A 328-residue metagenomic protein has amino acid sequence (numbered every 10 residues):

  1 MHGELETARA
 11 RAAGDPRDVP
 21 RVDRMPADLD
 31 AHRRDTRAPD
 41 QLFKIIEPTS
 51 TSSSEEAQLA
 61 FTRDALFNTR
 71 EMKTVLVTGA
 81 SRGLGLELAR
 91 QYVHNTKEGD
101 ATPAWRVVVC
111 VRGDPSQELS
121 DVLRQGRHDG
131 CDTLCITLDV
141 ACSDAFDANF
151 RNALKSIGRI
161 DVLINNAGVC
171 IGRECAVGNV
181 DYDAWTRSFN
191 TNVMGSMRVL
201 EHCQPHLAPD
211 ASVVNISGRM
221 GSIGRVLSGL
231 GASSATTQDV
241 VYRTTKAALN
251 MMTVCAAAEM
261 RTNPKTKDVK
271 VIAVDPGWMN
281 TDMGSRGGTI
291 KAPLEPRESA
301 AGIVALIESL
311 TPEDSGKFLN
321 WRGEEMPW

Functional and structural regions predicted by a protein language model:
T78, N165-N166, S212-G218, K270-D275: Structural signature of the Rossmann-like NAD(P)-dependent dehydrogenase/reductase core
S81, E87-A89: N-terminal Rossmann NAD(P)H-binding glycine-rich loop of SDR-like oxidoreductase domains
K97-L119: Conserved glycine-rich Rossmann-like NAD(P)H-binding loop of the short-chain dehydrogenase/reductase
G126-S143: Rossmann-fold cofactor-recognition segment
A141-S156: Conserved Rossmann-fold cofactor-binding substructure of NAD(P)-dependent oxidoreductases
V169, R173-T186, S212-K265: Catalytic loop of short-chain dehydrogenase/reductase
V269, A273, M279-T281, S285-W328: C-terminal helical subdomain
